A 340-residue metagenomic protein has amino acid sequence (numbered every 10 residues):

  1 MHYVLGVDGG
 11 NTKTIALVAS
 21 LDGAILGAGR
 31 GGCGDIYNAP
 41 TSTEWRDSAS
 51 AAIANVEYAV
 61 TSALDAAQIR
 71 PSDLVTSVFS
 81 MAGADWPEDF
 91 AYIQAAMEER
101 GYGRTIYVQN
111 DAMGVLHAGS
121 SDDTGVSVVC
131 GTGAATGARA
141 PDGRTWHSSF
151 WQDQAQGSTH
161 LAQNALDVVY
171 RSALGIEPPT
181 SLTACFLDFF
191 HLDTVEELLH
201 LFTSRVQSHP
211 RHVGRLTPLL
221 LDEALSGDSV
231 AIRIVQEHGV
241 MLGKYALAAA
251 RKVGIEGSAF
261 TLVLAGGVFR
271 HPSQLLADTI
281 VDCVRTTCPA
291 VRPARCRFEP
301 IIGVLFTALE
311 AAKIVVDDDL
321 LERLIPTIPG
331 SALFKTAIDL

Functional and structural regions predicted by a protein language model:
M1-D73, E98, G119-T124, L166-L340: ATP-binding/phosphotransfer module of carbohydrate and carboxylate kinases, centering on a glycine-rich
H2-D8, L74-V78, Y107, G125-V129 (+1 more regions): Short glycine-aspartate micro-motif
G9, M81, A112: Residues immediately flanking
R46-S50, A82-P87: Short gly/ser-rich anion-binding loops that grip negatively charged ligand groups
V78-A84, C130-T132, F260-P272: Glycine-rich beta-strand-to-loop/alpha-helix junction loops that act as flexible
S80, Y107-Q109, A294-C296: Structural motif
A84-A184, P329-L340: Phosphate-binding/catalytic loop of phosphoryl-transfer enzymes
